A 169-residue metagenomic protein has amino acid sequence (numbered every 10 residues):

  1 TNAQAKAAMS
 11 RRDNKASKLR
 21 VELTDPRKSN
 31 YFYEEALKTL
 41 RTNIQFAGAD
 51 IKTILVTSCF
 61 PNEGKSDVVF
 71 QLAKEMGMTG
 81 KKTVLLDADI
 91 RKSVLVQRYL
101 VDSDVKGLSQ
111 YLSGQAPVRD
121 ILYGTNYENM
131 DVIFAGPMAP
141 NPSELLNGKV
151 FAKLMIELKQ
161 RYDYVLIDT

Functional and structural regions predicted by a protein language model:
T1-K15: Juxtamembrane cytosolic face of transmembrane helices
R11-T169: P-loop NTP-binding module
